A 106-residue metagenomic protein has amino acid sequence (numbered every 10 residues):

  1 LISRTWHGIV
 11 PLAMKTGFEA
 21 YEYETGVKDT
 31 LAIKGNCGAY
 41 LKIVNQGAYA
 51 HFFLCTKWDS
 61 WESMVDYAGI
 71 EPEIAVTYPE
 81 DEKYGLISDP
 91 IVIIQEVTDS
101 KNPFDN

Functional and structural regions predicted by a protein language model:
I2-I9, G38-I70: Short, well-ordered beta-strand segments in beta-rich or mixed alpha/beta enzyme and ligand-binding folds
T5-H7, I93-V97: Short amphipathic
I9-E22: Short, surface-exposed ligand-recognition loops at beta-strand->loop->(often short) alpha-helix junctions that present
L12, L86-D89, D99: Generic structural "secondary-structure junction" signal
M14-T16, E62-M64, S100: Residue-level signal for secondary-structure boundary sites
E24-C37, K57-I94: An amphipathic, aromatic/His-enriched active-site/gating alpha helix that lines ligand/cofactor pockets
V97-N106: Acidic/histidine-enriched, glycine/proline-rich intrinsically disordered or flexible terminal extensions
